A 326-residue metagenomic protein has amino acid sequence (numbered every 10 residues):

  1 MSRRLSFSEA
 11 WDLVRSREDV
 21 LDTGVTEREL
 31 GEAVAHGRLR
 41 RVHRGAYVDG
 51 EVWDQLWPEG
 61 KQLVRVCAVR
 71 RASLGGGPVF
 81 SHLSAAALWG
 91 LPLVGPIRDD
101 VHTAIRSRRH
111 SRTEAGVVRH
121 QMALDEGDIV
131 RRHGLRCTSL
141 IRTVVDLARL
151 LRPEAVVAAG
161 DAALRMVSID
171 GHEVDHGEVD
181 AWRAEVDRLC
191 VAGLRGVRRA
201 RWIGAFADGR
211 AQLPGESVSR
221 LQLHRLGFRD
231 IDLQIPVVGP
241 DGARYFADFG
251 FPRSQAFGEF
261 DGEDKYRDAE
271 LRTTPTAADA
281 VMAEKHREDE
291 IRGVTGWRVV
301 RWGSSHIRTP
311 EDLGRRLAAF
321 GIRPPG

Functional and structural regions predicted by a protein language model:
M1-G196, Q212, I322-G326: Short gly/ser-rich loop at a beta-strand->alpha-helix junction or flexible surface loop bordering the NTP-binding
A10-W11, G24-E29, G76, V167-G326: Surface segments flanking catalytic/ligand-binding clefts of nucleic-acid enzymes
